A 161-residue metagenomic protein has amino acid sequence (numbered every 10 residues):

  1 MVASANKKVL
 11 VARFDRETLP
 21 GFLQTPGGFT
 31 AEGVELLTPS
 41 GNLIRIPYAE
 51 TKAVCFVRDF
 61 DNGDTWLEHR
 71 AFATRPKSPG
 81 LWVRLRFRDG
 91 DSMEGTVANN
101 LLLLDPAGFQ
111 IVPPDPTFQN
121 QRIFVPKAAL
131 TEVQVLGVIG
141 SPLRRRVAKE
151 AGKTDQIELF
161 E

Functional and structural regions predicted by a protein language model:
M1-E161: Conserved RNA-binding domains used in RNP assembly and mRNA/RNA metabolism
